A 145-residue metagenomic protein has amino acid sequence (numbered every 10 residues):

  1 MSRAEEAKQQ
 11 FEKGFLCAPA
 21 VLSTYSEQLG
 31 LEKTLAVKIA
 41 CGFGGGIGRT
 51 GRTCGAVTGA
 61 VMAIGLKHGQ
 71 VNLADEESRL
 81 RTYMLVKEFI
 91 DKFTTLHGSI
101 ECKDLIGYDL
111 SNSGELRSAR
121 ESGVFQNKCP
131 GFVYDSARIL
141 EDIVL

Functional and structural regions predicted by a protein language model:
M1-K13: Polybasic, low-complexity association/targeting segments
C17, C54, C102: Short cysteine clusters
A20, V57-G69, L80-Y83, D91: Mg2+-dependent prenyl diphosphate-binding active-site environment of isoprenoid biosynthetic enzymes
L22-G42, Y108-S113: Acidic-glycine-rich active-site phosphate/pyrophosphate-binding loop
S23-E27, M62-G69, R138-D142: Short glycine/serine- and small hydrophobic-enriched flexible loop segments
Q28-K38, L66-L85: Phosphate-handling active-site elements
F43-M62: Glycine/serine-rich anion-binding loops at beta->alpha junctions that coordinate negatively charged ligand groups
T82-L145: C-terminal binding/interaction regions
